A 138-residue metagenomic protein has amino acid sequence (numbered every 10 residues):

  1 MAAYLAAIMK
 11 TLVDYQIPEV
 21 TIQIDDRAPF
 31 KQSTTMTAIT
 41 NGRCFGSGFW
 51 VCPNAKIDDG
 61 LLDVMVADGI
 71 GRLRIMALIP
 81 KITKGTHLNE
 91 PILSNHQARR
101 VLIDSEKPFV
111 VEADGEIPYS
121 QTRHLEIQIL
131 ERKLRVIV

Functional and structural regions predicted by a protein language model:
M1-V138: Long C-terminal subdomains/extensions of small-metabolite kinases
